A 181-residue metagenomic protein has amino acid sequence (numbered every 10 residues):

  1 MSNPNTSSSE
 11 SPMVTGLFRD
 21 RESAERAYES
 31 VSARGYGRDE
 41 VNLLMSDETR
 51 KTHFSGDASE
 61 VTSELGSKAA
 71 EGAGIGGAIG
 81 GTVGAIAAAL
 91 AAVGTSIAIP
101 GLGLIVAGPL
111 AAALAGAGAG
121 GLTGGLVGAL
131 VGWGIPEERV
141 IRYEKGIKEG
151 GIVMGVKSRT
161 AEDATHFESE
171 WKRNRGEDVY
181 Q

Functional and structural regions predicted by a protein language model:
S2-L65, L114-Q181: Cytosol/matrix-facing juxtamembrane amphipathic, basic-hydrophobic segments adjacent to a transmembrane helix
T62-R142: Small-residue-rich hydrophobic membrane-insertion segments
